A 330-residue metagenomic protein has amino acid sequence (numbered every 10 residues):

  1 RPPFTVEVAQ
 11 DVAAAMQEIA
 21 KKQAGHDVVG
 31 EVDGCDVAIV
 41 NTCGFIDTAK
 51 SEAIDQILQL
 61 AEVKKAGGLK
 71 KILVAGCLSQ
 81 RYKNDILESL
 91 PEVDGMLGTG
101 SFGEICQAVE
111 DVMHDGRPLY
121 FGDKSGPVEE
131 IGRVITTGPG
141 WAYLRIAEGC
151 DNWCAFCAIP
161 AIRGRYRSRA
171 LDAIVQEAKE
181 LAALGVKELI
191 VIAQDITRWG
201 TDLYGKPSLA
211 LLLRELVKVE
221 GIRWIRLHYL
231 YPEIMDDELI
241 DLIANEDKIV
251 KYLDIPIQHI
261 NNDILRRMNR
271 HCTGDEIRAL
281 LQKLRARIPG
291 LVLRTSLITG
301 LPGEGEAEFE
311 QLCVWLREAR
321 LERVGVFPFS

Functional and structural regions predicted by a protein language model:
P2-W199, E238, L253, D275-A286 (+2 more regions): Proteins enriched for Cys/Gly/acidic motifs involved in redox and nucleic-acid/cofactor modification
I72-G76, R81, A183-A307: Conserved SAM/AdoMet-binding glycine-rich loop
G221, R320-L321: Conserved N-terminal phosphate-binding loop of PLP-dependent enzymes in the Aspartate aminotransferase
A307-V314: Short, acidic/polar
